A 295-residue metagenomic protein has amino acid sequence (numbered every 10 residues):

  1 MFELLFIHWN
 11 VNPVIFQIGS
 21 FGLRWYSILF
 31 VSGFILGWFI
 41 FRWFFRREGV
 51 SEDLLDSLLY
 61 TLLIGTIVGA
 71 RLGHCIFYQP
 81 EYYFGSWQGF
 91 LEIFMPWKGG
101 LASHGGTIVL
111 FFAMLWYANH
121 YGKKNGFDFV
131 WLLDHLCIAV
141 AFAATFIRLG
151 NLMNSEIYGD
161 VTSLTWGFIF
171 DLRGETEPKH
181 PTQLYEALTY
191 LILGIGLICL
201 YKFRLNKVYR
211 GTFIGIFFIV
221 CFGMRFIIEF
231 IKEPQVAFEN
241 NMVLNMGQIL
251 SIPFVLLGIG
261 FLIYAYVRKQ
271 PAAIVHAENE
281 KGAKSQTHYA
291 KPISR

Functional and structural regions predicted by a protein language model:
M1-R295: A feature for loop-to-transmembrane-helix boundaries and adjacent hydrophobic helices in multi-pass integral membrane
